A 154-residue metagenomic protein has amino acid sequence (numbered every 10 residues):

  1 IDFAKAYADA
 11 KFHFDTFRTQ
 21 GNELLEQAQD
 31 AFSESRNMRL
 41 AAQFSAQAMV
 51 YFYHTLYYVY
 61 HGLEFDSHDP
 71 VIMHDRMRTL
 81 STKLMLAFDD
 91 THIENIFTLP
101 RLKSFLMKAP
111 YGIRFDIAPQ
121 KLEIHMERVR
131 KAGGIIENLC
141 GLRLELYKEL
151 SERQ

Functional and structural regions predicted by a protein language model:
D2-D30, Y57-Q154: Long, charged low-complexity segments
E34-S35: Short coil/turn linkers that connect adjacent helices within long alpha-helical scaffolds, especially alpha-solenoid
M38-Y58: Short, hydrophobic, well-ordered secondary-structure elements
